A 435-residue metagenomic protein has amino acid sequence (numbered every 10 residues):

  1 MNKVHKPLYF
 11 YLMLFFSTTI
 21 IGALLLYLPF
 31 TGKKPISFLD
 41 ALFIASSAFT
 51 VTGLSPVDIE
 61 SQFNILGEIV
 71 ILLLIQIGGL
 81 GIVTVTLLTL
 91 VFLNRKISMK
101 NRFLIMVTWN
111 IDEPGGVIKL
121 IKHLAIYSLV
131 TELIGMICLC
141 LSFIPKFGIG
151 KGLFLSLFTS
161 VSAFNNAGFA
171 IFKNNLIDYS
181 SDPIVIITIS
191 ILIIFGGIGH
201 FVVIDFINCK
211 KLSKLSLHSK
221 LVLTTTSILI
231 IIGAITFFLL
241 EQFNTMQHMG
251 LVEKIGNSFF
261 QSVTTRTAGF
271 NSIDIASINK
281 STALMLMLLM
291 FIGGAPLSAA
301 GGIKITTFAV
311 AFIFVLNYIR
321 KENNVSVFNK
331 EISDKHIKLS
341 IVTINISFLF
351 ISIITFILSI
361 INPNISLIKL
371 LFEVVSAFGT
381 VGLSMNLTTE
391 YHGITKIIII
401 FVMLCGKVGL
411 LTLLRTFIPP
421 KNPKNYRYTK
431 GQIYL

Functional and structural regions predicted by a protein language model:
M1-L435: Membrane-proximal intracellular helices of multi-pass ion channels
